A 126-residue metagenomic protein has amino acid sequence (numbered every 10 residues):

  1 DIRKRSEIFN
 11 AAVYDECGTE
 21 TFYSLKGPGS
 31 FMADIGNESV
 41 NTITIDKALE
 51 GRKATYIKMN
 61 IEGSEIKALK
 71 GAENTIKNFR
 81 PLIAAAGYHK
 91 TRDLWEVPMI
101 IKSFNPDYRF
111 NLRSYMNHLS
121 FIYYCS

Functional and structural regions predicted by a protein language model:
D1-S126: Phosphate/nucleotide-binding beta-alpha loop and adjacent structural elements of enzyme active sites
